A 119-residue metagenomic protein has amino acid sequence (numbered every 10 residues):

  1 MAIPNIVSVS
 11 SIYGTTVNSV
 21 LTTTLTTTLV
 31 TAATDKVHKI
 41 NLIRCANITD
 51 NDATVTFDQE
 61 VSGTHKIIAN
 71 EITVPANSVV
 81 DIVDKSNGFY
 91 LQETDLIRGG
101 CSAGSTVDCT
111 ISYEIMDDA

Functional and structural regions predicted by a protein language model:
M1-V37, G100-A119: C-terminal interaction-tip segments
T31-A32, R44-D52, C101: Asparagine-centered strand-capping/turn motif at beta-strand->loop junctions
H38-N47, D95-G99: A short beta-strand element within beta-rich, extracytoplasmic domains of secreted/secretory-pathway proteins
N41, N51-T56, S105-C109: Short beta-strand/loop motifs in extracellular/secreted proteins, especially within beta-sandwich accessory domains
D50-E71: Short, surface-exposed beta-strand/strand-loop-strand elements in extracellular ectodomains
I72-V80: Short proline/glycine- and polar residue-rich coil/turn motifs
V80-N87: Exposed aromatic-hydrophobic patches
G88-A103: Noncatalytic modules at the cell exterior or secretory-pathway interfaces, chiefly beta-strand-rich lectin/adhesion
